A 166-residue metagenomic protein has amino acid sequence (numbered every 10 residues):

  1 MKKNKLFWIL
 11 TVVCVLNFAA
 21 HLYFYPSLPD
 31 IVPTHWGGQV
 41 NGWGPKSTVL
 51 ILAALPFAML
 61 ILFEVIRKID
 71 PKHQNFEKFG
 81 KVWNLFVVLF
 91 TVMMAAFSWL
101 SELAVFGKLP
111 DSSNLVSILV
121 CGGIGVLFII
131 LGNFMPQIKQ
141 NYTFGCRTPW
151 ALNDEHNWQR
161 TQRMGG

Functional and structural regions predicted by a protein language model:
M1-V12: Alpha-helical transmembrane segments and their helix-start/interface "positive-inside/aromatic belt" motifs in integral
L10, G42-A58, S113-L131: Alpha-helical transmembrane segments
T11-A19, F57, I61, V65 (+1 more regions): Generic alpha-helical transmembrane segments of integral inner-membrane proteins, especially permease/transport modules
L22-I51, F144-N153: Active-site and channel-lining beta-strand-loop segments that bind or position nucleotide-derived/phosphorylated
Y23-P26, F57-D70, I130-C146: Membrane-water interface of transmembrane alpha-helices
V65-N114: Ordered, amphipathic secondary-structure segments that act as subunit-interaction surfaces in large macromolecular
T148-G165: Short membrane-interface loop/juxtamembrane segments of multi-pass integral membrane proteins
